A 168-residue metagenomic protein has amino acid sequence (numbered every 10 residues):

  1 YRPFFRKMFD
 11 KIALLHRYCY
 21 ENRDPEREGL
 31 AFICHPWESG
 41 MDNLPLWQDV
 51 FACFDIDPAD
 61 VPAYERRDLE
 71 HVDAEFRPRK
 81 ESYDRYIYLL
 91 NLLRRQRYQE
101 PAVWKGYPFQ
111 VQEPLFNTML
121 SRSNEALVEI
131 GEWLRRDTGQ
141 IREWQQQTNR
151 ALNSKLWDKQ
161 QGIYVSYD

Functional and structural regions predicted by a protein language model:
Y1-D168: Acidic, mature catalytic/reactive cores of soluble proteins
